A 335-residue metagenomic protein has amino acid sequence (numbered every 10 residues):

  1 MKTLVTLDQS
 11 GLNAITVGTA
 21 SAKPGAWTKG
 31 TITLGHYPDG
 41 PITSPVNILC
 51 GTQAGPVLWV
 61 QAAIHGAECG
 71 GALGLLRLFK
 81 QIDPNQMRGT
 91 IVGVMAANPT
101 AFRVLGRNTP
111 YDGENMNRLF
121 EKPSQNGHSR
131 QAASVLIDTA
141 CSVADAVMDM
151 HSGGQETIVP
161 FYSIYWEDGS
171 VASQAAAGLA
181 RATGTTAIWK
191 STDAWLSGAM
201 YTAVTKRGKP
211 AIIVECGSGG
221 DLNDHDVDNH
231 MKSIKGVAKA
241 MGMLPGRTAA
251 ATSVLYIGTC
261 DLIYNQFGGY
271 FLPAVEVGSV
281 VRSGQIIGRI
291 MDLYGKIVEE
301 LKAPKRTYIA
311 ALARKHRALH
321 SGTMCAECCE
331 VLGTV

Functional and structural regions predicted by a protein language model:
M1-V335: Structured catalytic-domain cores with a bias toward divalent-metal coordination
